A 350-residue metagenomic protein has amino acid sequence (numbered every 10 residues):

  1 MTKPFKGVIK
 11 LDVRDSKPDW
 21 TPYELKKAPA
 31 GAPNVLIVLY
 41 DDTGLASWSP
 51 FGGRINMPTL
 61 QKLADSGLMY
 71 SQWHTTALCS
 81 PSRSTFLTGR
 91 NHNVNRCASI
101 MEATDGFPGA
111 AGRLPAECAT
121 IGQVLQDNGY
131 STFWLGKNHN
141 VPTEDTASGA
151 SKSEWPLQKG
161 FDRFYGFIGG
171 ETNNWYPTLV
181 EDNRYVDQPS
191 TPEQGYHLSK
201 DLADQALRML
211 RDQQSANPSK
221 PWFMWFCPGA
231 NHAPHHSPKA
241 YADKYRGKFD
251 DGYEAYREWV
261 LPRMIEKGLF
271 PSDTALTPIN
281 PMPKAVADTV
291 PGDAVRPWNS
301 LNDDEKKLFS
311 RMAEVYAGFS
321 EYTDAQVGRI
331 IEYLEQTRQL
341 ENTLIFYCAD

Functional and structural regions predicted by a protein language model:
M1-D350: Formylglycine-dependent sulfatase
